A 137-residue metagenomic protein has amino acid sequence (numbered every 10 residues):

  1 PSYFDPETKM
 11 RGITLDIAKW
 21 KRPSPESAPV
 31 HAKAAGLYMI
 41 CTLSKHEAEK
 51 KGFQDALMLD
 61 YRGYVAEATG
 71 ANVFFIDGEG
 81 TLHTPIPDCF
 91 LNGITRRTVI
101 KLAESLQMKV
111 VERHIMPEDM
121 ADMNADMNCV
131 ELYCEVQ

Functional and structural regions predicted by a protein language model:
P1-Q137: Helix-start/capping segments and mature chain N-termini
